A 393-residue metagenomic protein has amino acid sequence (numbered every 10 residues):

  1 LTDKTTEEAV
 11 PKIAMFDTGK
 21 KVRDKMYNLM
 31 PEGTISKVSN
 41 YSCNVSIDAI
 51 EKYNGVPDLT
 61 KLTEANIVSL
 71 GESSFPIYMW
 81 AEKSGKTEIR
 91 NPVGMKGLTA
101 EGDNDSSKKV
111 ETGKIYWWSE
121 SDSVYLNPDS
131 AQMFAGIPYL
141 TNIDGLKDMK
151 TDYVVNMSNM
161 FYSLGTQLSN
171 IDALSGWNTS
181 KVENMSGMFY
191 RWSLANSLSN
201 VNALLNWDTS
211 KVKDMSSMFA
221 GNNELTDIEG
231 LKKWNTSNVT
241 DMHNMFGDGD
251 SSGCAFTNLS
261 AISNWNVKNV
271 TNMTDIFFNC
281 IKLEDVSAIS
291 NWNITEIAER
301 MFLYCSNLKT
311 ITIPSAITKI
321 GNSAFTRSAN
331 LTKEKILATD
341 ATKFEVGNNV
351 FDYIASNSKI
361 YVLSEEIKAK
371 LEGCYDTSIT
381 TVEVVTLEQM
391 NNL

Functional and structural regions predicted by a protein language model:
L1-E7: C-terminal juxtamembrane segment of a hydrophobic transmembrane alpha-helix
I13-T141, N159-Y162, Y190, A220 (+4 more regions): Surface-exposed repetitive/solenoidal architectures
V38, T112-L126, P138-V155, Y162-E183 (+8 more regions): Structural signature of tandem-repeat unit edges
D105-S107, N349-D352: Short, flexible, solvent-exposed loop/turn segments with mixed acidic/basic and small polar residues
A131, S158-N159, S186-G187, S216-S217 (+3 more regions): Register-specific detector for alpha-helical tandem repeat solenoids, activating on a conserved position within each
